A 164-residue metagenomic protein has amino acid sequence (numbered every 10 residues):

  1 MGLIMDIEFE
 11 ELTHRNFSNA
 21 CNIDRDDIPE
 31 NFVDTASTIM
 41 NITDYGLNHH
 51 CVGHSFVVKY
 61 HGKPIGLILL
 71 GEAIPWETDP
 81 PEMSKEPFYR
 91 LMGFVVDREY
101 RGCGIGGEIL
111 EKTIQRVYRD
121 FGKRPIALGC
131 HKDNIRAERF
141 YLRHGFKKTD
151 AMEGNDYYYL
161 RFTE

Functional and structural regions predicted by a protein language model:
M1-I4: Short, Lys/Arg-enriched N-terminal segments with co-localized hydrophobic residues within the first ~10-30 amino acids
D6-E99, L110-K112, R116, D120 (+1 more regions): Acetyl-CoA-dependent GNAT
I65, C103-I105, L128: Short glycine-rich loop/turn motifs that provide flexible caps or phosphate-binding loops at active sites
K85-F88, K123-E138, L142-E164: C-terminal "cap" of GNAT-fold acetyltransferases
G93, D97-E111, K132-R139, R143: Conserved glycine-rich acetyl-CoA-binding loop
C103, D120-R124: Short coil/turn segments at alpha/beta junctions that flank glycine-rich nucleotide-binding fingerprints
